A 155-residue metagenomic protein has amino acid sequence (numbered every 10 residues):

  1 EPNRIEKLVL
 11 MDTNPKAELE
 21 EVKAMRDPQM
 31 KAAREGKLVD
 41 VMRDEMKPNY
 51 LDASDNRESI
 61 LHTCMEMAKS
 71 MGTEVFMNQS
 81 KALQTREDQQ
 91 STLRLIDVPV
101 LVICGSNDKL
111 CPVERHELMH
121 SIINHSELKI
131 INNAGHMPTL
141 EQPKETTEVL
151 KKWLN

Functional and structural regions predicted by a protein language model:
E1-D44: Flexible "cap/lid" loop of the alpha/beta hydrolase fold
R4-K7, T92, P99-L101, N124-E127: Structural signature of beta-strand start/N-cap positions in the alpha/beta core of ABC transporter nucleotide-binding
E18-A24, K37-L95: Conserved alpha/beta-hydrolase catalytic His-Asp/Glu region
C64, S80, M119, T146 (+1 more regions): Hydrophobic "lid"/C-terminal helical patch of Rossmann-like NAD(P)-dependent dehydrogenase/epimerase domains
A68, D108-C111, G135-P138: Glycosyltransferase donor-binding loop in the core domain
I96, V102-C104, D108: Short beta-strand/loop motif that positions the catalytic acidic residue of the alpha/beta-hydrolase fold
V98, P112-S121: Short alpha-helix in the alpha/beta-hydrolase fold that links the catalytic acid
H125-N155: Catalytic active-site module of serine/aspartate enzymes centered on a nucleophile-bearing elbow/loop
